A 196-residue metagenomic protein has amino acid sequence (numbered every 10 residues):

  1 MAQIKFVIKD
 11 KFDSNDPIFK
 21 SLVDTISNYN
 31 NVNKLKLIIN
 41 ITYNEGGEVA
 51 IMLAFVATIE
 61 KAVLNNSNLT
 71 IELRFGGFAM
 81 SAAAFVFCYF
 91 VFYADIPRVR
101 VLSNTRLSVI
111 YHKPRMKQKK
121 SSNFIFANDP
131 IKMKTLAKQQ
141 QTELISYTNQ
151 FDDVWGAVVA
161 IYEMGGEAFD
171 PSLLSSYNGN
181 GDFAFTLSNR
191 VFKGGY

Functional and structural regions predicted by a protein language model:
M1-Y196: N-terminal organellar transit peptides
